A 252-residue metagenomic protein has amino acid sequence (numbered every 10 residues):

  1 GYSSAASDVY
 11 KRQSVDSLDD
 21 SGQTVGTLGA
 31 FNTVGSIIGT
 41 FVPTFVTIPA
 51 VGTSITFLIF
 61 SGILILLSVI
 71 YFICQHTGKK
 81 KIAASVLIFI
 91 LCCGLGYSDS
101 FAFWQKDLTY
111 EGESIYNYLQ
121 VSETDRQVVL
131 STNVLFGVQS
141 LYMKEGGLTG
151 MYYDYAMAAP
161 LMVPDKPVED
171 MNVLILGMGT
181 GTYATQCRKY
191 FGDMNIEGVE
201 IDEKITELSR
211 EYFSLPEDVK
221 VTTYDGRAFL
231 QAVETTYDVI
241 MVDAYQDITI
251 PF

Functional and structural regions predicted by a protein language model:
G1-A6, Y10: Single conserved hydrophobic/aromatic residue that forms the stacking wall/gate of nucleotide- or nucleobase-binding
L18-L28: Loop-to-transmembrane helix entry/capping segments in MFS-fold secondary transporters and related SLC/MFSD carriers
G29-S36: Structural signature of transmembrane alpha-helices in multi-pass secondary transporters
S36-T44: Glycine/proline-centered helix-kink
Q75-I88: Membrane-interfacial entry segments at the cytosolic side of transmembrane helices
I88-E197, D202-Y212: Class I S-adenosylmethionine
T206-E234, V239: S-adenosyl-L-methionine
I248-F252: A short, conserved alpha-helix within the catalytic core of class I
